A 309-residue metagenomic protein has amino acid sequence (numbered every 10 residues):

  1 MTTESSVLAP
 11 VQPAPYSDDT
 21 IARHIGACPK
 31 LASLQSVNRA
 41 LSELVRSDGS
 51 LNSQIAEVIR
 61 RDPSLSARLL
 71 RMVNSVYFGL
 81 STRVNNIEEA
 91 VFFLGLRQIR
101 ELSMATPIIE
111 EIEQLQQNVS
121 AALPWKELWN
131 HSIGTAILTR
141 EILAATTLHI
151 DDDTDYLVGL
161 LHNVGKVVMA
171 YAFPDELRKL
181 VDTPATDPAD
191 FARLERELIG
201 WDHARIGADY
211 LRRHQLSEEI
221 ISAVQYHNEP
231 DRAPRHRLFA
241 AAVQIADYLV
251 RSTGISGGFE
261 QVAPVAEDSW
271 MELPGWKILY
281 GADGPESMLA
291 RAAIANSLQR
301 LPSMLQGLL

Functional and structural regions predicted by a protein language model:
M1-A266: Conserved alpha-helical "signature site" that marks functionally important helical segments or helix/loop junctions
M1-I25, P234, S269-L309: Terminal helices and disordered tails flanking the catalytic cores of nucleotide-processing hydrolases
